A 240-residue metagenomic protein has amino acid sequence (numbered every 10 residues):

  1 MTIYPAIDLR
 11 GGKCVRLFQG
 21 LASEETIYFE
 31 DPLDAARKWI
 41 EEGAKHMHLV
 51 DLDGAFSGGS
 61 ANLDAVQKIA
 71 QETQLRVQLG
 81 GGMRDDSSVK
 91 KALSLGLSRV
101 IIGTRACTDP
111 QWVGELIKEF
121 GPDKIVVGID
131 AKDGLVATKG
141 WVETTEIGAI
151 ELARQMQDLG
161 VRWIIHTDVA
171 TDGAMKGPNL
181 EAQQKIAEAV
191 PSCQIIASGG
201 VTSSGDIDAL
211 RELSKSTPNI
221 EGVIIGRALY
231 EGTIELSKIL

Functional and structural regions predicted by a protein language model:
T2-A6, H46, Q74-Q78, S98-I101 (+5 more regions): Structural preference for beta-strand elements that scaffold enzyme active sites
D8, W39, M47, A92 (+5 more regions): Conserved, mostly hydrophobic/aromatic
G12-V15, Q19-S23, L93, L97-D172: Conserved anion-binding
E41, H48-L95: N-terminal active-site wall of soluble small-molecule enzyme domains
H46-D64, T104, H166-K176: Glycine-rich, proline-tolerant flexible connector loops at the mouths of alpha/beta enzymes
S57-Q78, V113-D130, G177-S204: Alpha-helix-loop-beta-strand connector modules within alpha/beta enzyme cores
T73, V77-R99, E181-N219, I239: Catalytic cores of alpha/beta
W112-F120, I207, R211-L240: C-terminal helical cap(s) of enzyme catalytic domains, especially alpha/beta-barrels
